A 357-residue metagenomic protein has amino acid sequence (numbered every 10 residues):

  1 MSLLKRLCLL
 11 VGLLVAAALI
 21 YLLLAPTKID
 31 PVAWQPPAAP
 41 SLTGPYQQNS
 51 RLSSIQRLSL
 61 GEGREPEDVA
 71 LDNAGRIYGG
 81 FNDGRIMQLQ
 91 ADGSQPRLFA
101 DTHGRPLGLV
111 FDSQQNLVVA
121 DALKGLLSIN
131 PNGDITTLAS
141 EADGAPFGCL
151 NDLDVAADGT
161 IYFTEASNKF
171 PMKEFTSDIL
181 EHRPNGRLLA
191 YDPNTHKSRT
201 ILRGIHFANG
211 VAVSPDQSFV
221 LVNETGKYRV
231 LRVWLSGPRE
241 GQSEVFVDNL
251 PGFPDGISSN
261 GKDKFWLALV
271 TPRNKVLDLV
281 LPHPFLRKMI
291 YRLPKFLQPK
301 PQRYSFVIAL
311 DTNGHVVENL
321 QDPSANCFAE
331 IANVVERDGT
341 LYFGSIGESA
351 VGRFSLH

Functional and structural regions predicted by a protein language model:
S2-H357: Sequence-structural signature of mature extracellular/luminal beta-sheet repeat domains, prominently beta-propellers
